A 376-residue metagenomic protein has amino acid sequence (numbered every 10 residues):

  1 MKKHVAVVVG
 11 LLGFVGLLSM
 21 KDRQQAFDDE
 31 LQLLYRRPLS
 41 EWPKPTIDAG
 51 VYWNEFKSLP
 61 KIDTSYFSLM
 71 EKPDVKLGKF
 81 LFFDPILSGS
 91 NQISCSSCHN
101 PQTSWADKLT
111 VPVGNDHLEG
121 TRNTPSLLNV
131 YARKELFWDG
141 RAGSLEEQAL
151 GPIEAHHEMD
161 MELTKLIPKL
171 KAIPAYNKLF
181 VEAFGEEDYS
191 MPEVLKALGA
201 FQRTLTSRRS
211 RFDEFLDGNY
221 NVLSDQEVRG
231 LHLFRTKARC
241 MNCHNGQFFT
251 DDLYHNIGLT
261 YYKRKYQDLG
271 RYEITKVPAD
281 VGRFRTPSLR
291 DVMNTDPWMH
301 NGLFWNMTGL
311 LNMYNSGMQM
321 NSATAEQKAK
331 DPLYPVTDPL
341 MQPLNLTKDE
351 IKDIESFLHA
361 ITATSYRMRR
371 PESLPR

Functional and structural regions predicted by a protein language model:
M1-H4: Positively charged n-region of N-terminal signal peptides that target proteins for export
A6-L12: Sec-dependent N-terminal signal peptides
L12-A26: Bacterial Sec-dependent signal peptides at the C-terminal "C-region" and cleavage site
R23-G151, D213-E326, R369-R376: Short glycine/threonine-rich turn/loop motifs
L163-R208, M293, L303-R376: C-terminal capping alpha-helices of c-type cytochrome domains
